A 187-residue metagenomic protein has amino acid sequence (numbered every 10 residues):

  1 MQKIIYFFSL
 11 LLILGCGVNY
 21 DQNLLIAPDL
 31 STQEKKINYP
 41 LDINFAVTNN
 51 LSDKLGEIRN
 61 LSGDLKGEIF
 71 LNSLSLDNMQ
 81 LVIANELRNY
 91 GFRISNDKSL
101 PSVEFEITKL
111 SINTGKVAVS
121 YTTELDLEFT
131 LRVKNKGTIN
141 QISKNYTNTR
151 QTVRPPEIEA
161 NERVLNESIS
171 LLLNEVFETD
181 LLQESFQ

Functional and structural regions predicted by a protein language model:
M1-C16: Sec-dependent bacterial lipoprotein signal peptides
C16-D77, L182-Q187: A structural "domain/chain start" motif
G17-P28, Y90-Q141, N145-P156: Surface-exposed short loop/turn segments
N60-L74, T138-E178: Short secondary-structure boundary motifs at beta->alpha junctions and helix caps
E68-K98, F105: Mid-chain, structured segments of secreted extracytoplasmic proteins
A84-F92, L173, F177-L182: Sec-exported extracytoplasmic/periplasmic mature domains
